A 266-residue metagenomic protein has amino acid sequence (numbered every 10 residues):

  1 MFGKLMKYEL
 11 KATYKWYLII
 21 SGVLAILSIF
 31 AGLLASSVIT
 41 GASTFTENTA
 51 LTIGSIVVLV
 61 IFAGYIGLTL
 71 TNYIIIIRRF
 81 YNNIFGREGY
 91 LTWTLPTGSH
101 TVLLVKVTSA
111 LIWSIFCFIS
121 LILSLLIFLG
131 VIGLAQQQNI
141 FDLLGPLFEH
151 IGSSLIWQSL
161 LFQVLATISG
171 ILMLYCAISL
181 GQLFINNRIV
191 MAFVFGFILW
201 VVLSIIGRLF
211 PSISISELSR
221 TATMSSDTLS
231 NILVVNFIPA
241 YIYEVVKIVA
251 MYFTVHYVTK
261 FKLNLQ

Functional and structural regions predicted by a protein language model:
M1-G89, S99-Q266: Hydrophobic alpha-helical transmembrane segments of membrane proteins
T94-G98: Short helix-to-coil transition segments within interhelical loops that connect adjacent transmembrane helices
